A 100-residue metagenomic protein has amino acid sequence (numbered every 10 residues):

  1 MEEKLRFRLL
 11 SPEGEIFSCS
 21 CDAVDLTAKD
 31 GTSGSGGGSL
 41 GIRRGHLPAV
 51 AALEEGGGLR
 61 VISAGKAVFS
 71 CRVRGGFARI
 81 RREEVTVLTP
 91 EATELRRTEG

Functional and structural regions predicted by a protein language model:
E3-F7: Short structural boundary motif marking the start of a folded domain
L9-E99: Compact, glycine-rich, soluble single-domain proteins
